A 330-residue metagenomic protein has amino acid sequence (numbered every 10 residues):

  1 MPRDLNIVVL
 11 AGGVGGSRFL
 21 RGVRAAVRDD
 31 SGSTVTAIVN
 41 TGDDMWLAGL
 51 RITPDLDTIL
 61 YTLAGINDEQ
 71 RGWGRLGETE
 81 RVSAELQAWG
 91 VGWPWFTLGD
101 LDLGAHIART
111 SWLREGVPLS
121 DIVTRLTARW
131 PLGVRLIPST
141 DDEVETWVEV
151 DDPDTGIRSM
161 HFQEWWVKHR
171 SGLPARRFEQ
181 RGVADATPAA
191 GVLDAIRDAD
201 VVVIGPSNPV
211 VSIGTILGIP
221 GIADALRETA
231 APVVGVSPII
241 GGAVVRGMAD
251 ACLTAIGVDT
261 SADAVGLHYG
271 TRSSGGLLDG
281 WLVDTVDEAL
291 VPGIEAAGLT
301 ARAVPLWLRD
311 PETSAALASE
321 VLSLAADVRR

Functional and structural regions predicted by a protein language model:
P2-I7: Extreme N-terminal starter segment of soluble prokaryotic enzymes
R18-S33: A short, Lys/Arg-enriched amphipathic alpha-helix followed by its capping loop at the start of a domain
L20-R24, S212-L226, V291-E295: Short Gly/Thr/Asp-enriched flexible loops that form oxyanion-binding sites at enzyme active sites
D29, V39-Q180: Electropositive, gly/pro-rich neighborhoods at or near active sites that engage anionic ligands
S31-S33, T229-V233, L278, L299: A short helix->loop->beta-strand "cap" motif at the edges of active sites that frequently abuts
R176-A195: Active-site glycine-rich loop that binds ribose-phosphate moieties when present
L217-D259: Redox- and metal-dependent alpha/beta enzyme cores, enriched for Fe-S-associated oxidoreductases and cofactor-handling
R246-R330: C-terminal functional extensions of proteins
